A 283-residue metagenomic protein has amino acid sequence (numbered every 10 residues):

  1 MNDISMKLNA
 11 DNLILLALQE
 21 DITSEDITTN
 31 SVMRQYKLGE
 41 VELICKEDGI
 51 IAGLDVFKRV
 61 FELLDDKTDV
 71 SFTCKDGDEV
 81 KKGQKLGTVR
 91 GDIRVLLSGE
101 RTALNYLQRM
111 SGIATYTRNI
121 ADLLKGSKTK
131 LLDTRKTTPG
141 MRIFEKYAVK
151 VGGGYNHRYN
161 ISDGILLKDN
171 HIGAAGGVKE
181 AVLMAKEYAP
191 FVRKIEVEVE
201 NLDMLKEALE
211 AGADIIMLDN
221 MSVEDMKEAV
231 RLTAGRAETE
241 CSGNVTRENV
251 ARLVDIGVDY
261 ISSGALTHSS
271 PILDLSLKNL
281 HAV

Functional and structural regions predicted by a protein language model:
N2-A211, I215, K227-L232, A237-C241 (+2 more regions): Acidic/glycine-rich phosphate/pyrophosphate-binding loops and surrounding catalytic core that coordinate Mg2+
N220, G243, G264-A265: Short secondary-structure boundary segments
S269-V283: Short, basic/aromatic-enriched C-terminal tail that caps enzymatic domains
